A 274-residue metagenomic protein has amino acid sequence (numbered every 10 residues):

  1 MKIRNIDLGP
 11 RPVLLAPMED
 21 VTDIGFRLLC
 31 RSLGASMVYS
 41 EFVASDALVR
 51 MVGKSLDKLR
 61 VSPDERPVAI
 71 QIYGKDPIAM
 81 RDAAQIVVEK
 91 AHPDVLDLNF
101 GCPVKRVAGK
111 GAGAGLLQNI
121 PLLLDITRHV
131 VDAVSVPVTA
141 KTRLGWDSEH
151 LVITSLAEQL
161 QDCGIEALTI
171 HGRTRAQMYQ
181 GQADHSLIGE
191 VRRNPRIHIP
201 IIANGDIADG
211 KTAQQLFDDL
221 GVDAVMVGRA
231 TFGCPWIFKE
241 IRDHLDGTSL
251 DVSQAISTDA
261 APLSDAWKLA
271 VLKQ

Functional and structural regions predicted by a protein language model:
M1-L14, E19, I24-G25, A133-S135 (+5 more regions): Alpha/beta catalytic cores of nucleotide-metabolism and tRNA/nucleoside-modifying enzymes
M1-R4, M18-P93: Glycine-rich, positively charged N-terminal anion/phosphate-binding segment
K2-L14, D46-P67, C102, V107-K110 (+2 more regions): N-terminal small/glycine-rich loop or linker at the start of catalytic domains across soluble metabolic enzymes
V13-P17, V38-S40, V68-I72, D94-L96 (+4 more regions): Hydrophobic faces of well-ordered beta-strands that scaffold small-molecule active sites in alpha/beta enzyme cores
M18-D20, V43-S45, Y73-K75, G101-P103 (+4 more regions): Active-site beta-loop-alpha junctions enriched in small/polar residues
S32, R81-A112, L116, I120-I201 (+2 more regions): Alpha/beta enzyme core
K75, Q118, W267: Residue-level signal for the nucleotide or nucleotide-sugar donor/cofactor binding architecture
